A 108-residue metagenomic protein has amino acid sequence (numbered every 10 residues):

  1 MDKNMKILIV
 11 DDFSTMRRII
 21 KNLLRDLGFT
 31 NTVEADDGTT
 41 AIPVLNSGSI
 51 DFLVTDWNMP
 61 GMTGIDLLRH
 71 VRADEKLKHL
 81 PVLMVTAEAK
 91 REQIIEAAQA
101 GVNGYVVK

Functional and structural regions predicted by a protein language model:
S14-V33: Two-component/phosphorelay signaling modules centered on CheY-like receiver
K21-N22, D66, A89-G104: Alpha4 helix (beta4-alpha4-beta5 surface) of REC/receiver domains from two-component response regulators
E34-F52: Acidic, metal-coordinating helix/loop segments flanking the phosphotransfer/catalytic sites of two-component signaling
D37-T40, T63-R69: Acidic catalytic/metal-coordinating carboxylates
V54-D56: Active-site T/S-Asp motif of two-component receiver
M59: Receiver (REC) domain active-site loop signature in two-component systems and cognate sites in sensor histidine kinases
H70, K108: A Lys-centered signature of the CheY-like receiver
